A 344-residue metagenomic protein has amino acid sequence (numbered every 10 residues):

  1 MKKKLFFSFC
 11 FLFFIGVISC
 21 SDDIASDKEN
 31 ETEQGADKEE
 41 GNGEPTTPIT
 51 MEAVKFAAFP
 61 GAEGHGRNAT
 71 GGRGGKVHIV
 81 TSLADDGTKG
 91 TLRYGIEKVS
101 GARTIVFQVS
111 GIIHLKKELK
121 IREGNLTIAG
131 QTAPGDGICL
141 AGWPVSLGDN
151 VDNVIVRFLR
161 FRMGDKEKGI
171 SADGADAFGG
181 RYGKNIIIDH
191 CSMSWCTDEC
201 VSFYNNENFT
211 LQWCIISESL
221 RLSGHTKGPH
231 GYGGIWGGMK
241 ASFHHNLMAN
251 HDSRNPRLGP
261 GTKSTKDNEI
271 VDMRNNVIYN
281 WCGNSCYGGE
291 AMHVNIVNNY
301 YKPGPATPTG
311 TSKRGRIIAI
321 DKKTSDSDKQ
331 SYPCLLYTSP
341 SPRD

Functional and structural regions predicted by a protein language model:
M1-K4: Positively charged n-region of N-terminal signal peptides that target proteins for export
S8-G16: Bacterial N-terminal signal peptides
G16-T50: Bacterial Sec-dependent N-terminal signal peptides
A57-I105: Acidic Gly/Asp/Thr-rich repetitive segments characteristic of extracellular carbohydrate-active and adhesion proteins
R93-G101, I113-A129, I138-R157, M163-G183 (+1 more regions): Extracellular beta-strand-rich solenoid/capping regions of secreted or surface-exposed proteins that bind or remodel
N125, G130, D152-M163, Y182-W195 (+5 more regions): Right-handed parallel beta-helix
L140-S146, K168-G179, W195-F203, G224-G238 (+3 more regions): Extracellular beta-strand/beta-solenoid scaffold signature
Y337-D344: Conserved small/polar residues in nucleotide/adenosyl-binding loops
